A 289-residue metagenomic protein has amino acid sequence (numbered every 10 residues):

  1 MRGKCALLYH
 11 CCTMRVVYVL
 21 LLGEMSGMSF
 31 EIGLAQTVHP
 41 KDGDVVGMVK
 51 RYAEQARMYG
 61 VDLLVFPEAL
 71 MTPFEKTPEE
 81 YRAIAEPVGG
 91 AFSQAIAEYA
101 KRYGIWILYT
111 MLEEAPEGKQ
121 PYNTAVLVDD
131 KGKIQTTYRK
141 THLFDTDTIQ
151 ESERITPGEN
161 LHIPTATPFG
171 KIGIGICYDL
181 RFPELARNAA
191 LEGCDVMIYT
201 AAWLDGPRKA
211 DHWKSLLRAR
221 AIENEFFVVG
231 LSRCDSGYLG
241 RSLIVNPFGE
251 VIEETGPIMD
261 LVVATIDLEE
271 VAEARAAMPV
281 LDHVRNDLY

Functional and structural regions predicted by a protein language model:
C5: Cationic, low-complexity basic patches in intrinsically disordered or flexible, solvent-exposed regions
Y9-G27: Short, Lys/Arg-enriched N-terminal segments with co-localized hydrophobic residues within the first ~10-30 amino acids
S29-K41, V65, T124, T137 (+2 more regions): Active-site-proximal beta-strand elements of phosphoester/diester hydrolases
G33, V126-V128, L243, V262: Conserved hydrophobic/aromatic positions in well-ordered beta-strands
K41-V46, K50-K131, T137, L204-I222: Cys-nucleophile CN-hydrolase/nitrilase-fold catalytic domain and related Cys-dependent amidase chemistry that acts on
V88-L108, K171, R181-V262: CN hydrolase (nitrilase-like) catalytic-core segments centered on the catalytic cysteine and neighboring Lys/Glu
P116-E192, D205-S215, A219, A277-V280: Active-site catalytic loop in hydrolytic enzyme cores
A272-Y289: A short C-terminal boundary segment appended to hydrolase-like catalytic domains
